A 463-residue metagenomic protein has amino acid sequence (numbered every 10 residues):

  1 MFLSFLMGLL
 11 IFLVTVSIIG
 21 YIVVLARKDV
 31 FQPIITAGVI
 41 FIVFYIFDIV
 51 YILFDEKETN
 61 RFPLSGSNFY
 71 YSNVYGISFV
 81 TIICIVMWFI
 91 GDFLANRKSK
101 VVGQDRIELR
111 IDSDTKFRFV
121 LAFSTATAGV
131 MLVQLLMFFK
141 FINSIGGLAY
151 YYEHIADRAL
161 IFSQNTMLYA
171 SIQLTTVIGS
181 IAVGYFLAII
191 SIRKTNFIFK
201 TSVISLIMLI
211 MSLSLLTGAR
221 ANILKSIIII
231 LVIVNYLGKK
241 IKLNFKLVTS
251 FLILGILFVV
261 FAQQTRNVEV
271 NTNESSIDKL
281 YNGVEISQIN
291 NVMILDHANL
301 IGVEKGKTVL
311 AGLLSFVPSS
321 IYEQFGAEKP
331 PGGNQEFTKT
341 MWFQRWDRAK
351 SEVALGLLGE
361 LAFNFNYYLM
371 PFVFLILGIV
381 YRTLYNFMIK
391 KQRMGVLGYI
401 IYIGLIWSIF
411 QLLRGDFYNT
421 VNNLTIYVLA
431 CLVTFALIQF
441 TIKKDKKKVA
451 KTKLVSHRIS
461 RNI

Functional and structural regions predicted by a protein language model:
M1-V120, I207, S226-F258, Y418-I463: N-terminal "leader" segments that precede or initiate the main folded domain
F2-S4, L64-G66, N96-K242, K246 (+2 more regions): Membrane-embedded catalytic interface detector for glycan/lipid assembly enzymes
M7-S17, F79-M87, S124-V130, S171-G184 (+1 more regions): Hydrophobic alpha-helical transmembrane segments
R27-P33, Y185-S202, N386-Y399: Membrane-interface helix-loop-helix junctions at transmembrane boundaries of multi-pass membrane enzymes, predominantly
P33-I46, L121-F138, L257, L313-E328: Hydrophobic alpha-helical membrane-insertion segments
N73-V86, A159-I181, I294-L295, N299 (+1 more regions): Hydrophobic alpha-helical transmembrane segments
F162-Q164, V259-L377: Small-residue-enriched transmembrane helix-hairpin modules in multi-pass membrane proteins
K350-I463: Hydrophobic alpha-helical segments
